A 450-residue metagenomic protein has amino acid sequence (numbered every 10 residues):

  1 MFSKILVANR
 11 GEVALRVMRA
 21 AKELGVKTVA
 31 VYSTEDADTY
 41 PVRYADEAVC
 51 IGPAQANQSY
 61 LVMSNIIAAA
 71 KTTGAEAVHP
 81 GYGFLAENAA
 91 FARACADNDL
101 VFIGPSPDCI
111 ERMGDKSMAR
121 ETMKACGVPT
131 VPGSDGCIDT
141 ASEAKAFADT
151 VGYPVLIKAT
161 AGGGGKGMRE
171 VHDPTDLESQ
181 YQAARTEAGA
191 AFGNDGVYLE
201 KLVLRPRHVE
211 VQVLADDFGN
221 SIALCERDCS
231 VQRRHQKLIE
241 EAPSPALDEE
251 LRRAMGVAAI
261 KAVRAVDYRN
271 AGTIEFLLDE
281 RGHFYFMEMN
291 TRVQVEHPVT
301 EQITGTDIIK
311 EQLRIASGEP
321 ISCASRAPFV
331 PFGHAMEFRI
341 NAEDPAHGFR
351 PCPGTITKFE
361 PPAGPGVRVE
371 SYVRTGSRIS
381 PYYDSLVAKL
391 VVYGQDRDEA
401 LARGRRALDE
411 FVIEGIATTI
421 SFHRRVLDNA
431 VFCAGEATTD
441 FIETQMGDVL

Functional and structural regions predicted by a protein language model:
M1-C126, I138-A146: ATP-binding N-terminal substructure of ATP-dependent carboxylate-amine bond-forming enzymes
V7-V26, A48-C50, K71-T73, A89 (+7 more regions): ATP-dependent carboxylate activation and anion-phosphoryl transfer catalytic cores that bind Mg-ATP to form
N57-Q58, I110, G167, H297-V299: A generic structural signal for short coil/turn motifs at secondary-structure boundaries
G133-S134: Conserved beta3 strand of the protein kinase N-lobe
P154: Active-site neighborhoods of enzyme catalytic cores
